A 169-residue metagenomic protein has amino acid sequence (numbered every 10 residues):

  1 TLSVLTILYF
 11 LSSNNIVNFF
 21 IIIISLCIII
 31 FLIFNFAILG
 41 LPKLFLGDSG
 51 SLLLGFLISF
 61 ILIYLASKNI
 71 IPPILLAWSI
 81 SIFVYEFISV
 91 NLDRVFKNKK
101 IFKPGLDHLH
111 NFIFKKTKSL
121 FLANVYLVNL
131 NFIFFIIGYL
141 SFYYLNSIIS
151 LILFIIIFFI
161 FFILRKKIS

Functional and structural regions predicted by a protein language model:
T1-S169: Alpha-helical transmembrane segments
